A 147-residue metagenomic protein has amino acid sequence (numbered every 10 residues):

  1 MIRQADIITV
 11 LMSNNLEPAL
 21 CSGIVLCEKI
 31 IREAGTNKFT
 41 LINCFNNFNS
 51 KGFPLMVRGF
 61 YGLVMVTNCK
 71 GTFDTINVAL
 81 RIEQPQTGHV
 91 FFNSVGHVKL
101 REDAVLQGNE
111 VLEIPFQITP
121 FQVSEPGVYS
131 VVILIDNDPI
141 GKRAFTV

Functional and structural regions predicted by a protein language model:
M1-L11: N-terminal amphipathic/basic-hydrophobic helices that include classical n-h-c signal peptides and signal-anchor
V10-Q122, S130-I135, P139-V147: Contiguous segments within soluble domain cores/interaction surfaces
